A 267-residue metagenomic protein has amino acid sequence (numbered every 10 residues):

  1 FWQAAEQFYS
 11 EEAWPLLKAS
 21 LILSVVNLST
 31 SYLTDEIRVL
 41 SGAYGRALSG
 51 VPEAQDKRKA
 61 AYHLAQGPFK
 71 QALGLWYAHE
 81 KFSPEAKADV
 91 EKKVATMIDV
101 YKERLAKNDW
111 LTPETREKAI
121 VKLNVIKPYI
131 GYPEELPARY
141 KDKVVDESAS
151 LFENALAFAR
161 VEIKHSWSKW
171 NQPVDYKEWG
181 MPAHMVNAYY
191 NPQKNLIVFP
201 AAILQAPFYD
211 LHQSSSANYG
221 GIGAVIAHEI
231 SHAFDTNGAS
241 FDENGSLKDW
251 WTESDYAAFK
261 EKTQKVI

Functional and structural regions predicted by a protein language model:
F1-K92, T96, P133: Noncatalytic, helix-rich "gating/capping" subdomain that lines the substrate-entry/channel surface of large enzyme
Q55, Q66-K70, G74-I267: Intrinsically disordered, low-complexity linker/terminal regions across diverse proteins
